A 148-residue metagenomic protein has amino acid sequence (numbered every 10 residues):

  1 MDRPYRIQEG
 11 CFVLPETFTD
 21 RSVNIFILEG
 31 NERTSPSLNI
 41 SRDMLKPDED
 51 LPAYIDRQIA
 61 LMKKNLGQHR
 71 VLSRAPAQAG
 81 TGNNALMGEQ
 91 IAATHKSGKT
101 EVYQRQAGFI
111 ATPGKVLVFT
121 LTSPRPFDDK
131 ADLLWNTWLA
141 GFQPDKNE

Functional and structural regions predicted by a protein language model:
D2-R57: Secretory pathway targeting signatures of secreted, lumenal, and periplasmic proteins
R3-Y5, P15-S22, K63-G80, G141-D145: Short secondary-structure junctions
G10, E16-T19, V118-E148: Surface-exposed amphipathic alpha-helical segments
F26, N39-S41, L72, A92-T94 (+1 more regions): Residues in well-ordered beta-strands of folded domains
M44, H95-S97, R125: Beta-strand elements of well-folded, non-transmembrane domains
D48, T100, D128-D129: Loop/helix-junction capping segments adjacent to catalytic residues or to phosphate/diphosphate-binding pockets
I59-A111, N136: Signature of long, low-cysteine stretches enriched in small and polar/charged residues
T112-L117: Short hydrophobic/glycine-rich mini-motifs in sensory/regulatory modules that couple input to downstream signaling
